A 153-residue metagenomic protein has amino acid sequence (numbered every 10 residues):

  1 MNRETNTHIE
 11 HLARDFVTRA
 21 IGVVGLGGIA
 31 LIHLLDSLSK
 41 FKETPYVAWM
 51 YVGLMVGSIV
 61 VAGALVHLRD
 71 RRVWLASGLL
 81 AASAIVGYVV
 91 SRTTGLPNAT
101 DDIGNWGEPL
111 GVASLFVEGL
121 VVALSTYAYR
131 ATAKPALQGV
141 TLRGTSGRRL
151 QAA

Functional and structural regions predicted by a protein language model:
N2-A153: Membrane-interface extramembranous regions
